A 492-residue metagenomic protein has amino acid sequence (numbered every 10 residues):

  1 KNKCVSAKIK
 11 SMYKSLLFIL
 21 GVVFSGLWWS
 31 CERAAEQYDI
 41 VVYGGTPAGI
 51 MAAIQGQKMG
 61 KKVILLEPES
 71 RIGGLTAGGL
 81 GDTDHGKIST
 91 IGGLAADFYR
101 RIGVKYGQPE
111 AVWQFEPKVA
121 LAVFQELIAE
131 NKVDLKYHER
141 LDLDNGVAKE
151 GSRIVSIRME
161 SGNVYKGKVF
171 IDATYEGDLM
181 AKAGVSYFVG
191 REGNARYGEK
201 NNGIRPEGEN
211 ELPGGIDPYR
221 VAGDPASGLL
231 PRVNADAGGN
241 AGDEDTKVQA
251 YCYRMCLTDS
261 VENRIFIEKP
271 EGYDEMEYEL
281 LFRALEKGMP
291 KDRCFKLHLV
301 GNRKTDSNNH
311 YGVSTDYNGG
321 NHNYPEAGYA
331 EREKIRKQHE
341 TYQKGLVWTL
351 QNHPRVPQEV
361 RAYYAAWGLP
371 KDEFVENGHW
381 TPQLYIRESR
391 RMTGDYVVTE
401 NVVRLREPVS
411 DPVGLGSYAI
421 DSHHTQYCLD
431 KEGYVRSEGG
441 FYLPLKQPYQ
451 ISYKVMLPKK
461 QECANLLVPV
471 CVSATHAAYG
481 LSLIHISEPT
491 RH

Functional and structural regions predicted by a protein language model:
V5-L17: Bacterial N-terminal signal peptides that target proteins for export
S15-S25: Sec-dependent N-terminal signal peptides
F24-E36: Bacterial Sec-dependent signal peptides at the C-terminal "C-region" and cleavage site
E36-T46: Beta1/beta-strand and adjacent pyrophosphate-binding region of the FAD-binding site in flavoprotein oxidoreductases
Q37-D39, M59-K62, N131-D134, R153 (+3 more regions): Loop/turn elements at helix/coil->beta-strand transitions in domains of secreted/extracellular proteins
G49: N-terminal Rossmann-fold NAD(P) dinucleotide-binding loop
Q55, K61-K62, E67-A148, S161 (+3 more regions): Conserved N-terminal/central alpha/beta ligand/cofactor-binding core
N163-V169, A173-S487: Flavin (FAD/FMN)-binding glycine-rich loop and adjacent Rossmann-like elements that form
